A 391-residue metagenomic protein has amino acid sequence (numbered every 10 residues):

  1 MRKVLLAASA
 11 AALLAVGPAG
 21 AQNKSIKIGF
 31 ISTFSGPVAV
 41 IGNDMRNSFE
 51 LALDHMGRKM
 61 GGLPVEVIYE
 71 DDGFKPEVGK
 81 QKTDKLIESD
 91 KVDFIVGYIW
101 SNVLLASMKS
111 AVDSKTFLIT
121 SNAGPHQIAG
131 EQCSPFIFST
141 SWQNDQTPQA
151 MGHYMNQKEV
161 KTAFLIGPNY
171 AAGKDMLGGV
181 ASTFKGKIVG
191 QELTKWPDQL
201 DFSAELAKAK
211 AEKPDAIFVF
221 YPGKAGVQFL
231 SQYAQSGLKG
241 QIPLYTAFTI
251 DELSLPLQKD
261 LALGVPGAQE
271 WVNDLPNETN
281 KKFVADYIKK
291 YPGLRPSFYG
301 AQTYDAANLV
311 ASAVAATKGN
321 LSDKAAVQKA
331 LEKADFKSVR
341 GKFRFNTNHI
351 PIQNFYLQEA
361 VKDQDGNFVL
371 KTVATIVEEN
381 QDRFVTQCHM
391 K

Functional and structural regions predicted by a protein language model:
M1-K27, Q387-K391: Short, low-complexity disordered leader/linker segments with a strong preference for bacterial N-terminal type II
A19-F30, R58-E66, N156-K161: Immediate post-signal peptide segment of exported/extracytoplasmic ligand-binding proteins
S25, V40-N47, H55-I128, T140 (+3 more regions): Beta-alpha junction/loop-to-helix N-cap segments that form part of ligand/metal-binding clefts
G29-E50, E70-E77, I99-W100, I166-K174 (+3 more regions): Extracytoplasmic "Venus flytrap"
D72, I119, A123-A129, T194-P197 (+2 more regions): Venus flytrap/periplasmic-binding-protein-like
Q81, E88, H126-A129, S134-S236 (+1 more regions): Extracellular/periplasmic Venus flytrap/periplasmic-binding protein
L86-I99, I119-S121, T162-G167, K213-G223 (+3 more regions): Periplasmic-binding protein-like
Q232-Y304, A315-L321, A360, Q364 (+1 more regions): Extracellular/periplasmic periplasmic-binding protein-like sensory domains
